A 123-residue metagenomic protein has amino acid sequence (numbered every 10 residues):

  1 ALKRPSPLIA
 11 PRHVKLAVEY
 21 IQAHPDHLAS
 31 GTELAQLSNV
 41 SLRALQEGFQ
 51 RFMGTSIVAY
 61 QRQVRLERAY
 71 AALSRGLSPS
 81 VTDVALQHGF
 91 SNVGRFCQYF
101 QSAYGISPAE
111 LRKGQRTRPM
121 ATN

Functional and structural regions predicted by a protein language model:
L2-A29, A35-S38, R62-P79: A short, Lys/Arg-enriched amphipathic alpha-helix from helix-turn-helix/homeodomain DNA-binding modules
Q22-A23, G31-Q63, A85-E110: Basic/polar phosphate-binding segments, predominantly the helix-turn-helix DNA-binding elements of transcriptional
D26, G54, L66, S78 (+2 more regions): Residue-level marker of structural boundaries
A29, V81, Q98, P119-M120: Residues in flexible loops and secondary-structure boundaries
Q61-A71, A109-N123: Short, basic, alpha-helical segments at the C-terminal edge of helix-turn-helix-like DNA-binding modules
A69, V84-A85: Hydrophobic positions on the alpha-helical face of helix-turn-helix-like DNA-binding modules
